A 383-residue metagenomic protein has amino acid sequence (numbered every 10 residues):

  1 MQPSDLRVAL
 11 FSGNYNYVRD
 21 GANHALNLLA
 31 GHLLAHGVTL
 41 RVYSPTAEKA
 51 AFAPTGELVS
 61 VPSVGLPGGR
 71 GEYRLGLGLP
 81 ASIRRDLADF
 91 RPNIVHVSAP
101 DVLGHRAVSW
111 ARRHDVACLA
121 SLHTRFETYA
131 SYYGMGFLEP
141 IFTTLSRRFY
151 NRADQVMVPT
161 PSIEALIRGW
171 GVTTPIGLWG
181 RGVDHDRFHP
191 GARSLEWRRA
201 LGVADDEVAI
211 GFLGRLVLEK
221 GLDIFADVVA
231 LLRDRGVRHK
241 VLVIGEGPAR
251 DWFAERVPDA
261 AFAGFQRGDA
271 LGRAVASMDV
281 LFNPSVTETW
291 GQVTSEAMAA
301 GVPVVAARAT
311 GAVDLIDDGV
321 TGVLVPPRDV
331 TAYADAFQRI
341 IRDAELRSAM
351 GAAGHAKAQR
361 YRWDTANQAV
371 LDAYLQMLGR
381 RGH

Functional and structural regions predicted by a protein language model:
M1-P62: N-terminal subdomain of nucleotide-sugar transferases
S44, S60, E139, T143-R193 (+1 more regions): Donor nucleotide-sugar binding/catalytic pocket of nucleotide-sugar-dependent glycosyltransferases
L87, Y150, F265-Q266, R273-M278: Short alpha-helical donor nucleotide-sugar binding micro-motif in glycosyltransferases
A117, T128-R148: Nucleotide-sugar donor phosphate/pyrophosphate-binding loop at the beta->alpha transition of glycosyltransferases
A204-A230: Conserved donor-binding/catalytic core segment of Leloir-type glycosyltransferases
R267, V286: Aromatic "clamp/platform" in nucleotide-sugar-dependent glycosyltransferases that forms part of the donor/acceptor
T294, P303-A306, I316: Short hydrophobic beta-strand element within catalytic cores of glycosyltransferases and related nucleotide-activated
D317-G319, V323-V330, R339-E345, Q359: Conserved acidic donor-binding segment of nucleotide-sugar-dependent glycosyltransferases
